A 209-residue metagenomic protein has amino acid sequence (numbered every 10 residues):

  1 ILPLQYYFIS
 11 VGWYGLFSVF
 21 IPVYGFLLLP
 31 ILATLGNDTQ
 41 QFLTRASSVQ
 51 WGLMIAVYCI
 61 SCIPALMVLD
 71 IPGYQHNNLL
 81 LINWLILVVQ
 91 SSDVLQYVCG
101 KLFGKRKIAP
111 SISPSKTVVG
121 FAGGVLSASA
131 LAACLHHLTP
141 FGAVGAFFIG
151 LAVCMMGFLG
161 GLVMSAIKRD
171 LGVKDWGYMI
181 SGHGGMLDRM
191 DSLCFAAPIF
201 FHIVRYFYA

Functional and structural regions predicted by a protein language model:
I1-L151: Membrane-embedded alpha-helical bundles of polytopic integral membrane proteins
L87-K105, A109, V118, A122 (+1 more regions): Acidic (Asp/Glu-rich) catalytic motifs at the cytosolic membrane interface
A128-S129, A196, R205: Hydrophobic transmembrane alpha-helices of multi-pass small-molecule transporters
L131-A132, I199-F201: A general structural signal for short secondary-structure boundary/capping elements
G145-A146, G184, M190, A209: Short, conserved aromatic-histidine micro-motifs
H202-A209: Juxtamembrane boundary at the C-terminal end of a transmembrane helix
